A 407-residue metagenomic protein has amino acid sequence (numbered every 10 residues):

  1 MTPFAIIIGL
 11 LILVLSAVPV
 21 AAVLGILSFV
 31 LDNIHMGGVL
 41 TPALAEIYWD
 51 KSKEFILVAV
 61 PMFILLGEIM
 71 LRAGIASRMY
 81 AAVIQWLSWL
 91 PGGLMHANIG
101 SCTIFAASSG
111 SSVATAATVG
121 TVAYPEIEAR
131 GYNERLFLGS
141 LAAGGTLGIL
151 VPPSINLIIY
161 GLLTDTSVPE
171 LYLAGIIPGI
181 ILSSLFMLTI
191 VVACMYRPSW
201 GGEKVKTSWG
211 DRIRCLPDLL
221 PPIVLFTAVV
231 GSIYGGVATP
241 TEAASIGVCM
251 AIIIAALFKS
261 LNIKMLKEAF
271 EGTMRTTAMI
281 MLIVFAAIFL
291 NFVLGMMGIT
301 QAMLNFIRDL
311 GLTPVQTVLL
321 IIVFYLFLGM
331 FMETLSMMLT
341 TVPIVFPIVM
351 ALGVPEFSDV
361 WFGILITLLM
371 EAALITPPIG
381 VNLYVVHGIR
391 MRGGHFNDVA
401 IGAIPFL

Functional and structural regions predicted by a protein language model:
M1-L407: Alpha-helical transmembrane segments of multi-pass membrane transport proteins
